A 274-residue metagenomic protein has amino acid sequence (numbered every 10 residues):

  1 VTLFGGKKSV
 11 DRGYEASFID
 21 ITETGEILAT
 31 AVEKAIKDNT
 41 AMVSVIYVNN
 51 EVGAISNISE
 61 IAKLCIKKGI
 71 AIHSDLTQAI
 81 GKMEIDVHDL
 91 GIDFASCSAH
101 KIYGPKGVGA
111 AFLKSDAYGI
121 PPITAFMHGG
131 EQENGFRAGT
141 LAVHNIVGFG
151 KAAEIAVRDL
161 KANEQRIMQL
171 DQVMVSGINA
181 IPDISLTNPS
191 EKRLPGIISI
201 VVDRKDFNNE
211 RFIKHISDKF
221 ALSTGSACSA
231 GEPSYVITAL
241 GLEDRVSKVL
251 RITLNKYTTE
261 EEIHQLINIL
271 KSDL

Functional and structural regions predicted by a protein language model:
V1-L274: Pyridoxal 5′-phosphate
